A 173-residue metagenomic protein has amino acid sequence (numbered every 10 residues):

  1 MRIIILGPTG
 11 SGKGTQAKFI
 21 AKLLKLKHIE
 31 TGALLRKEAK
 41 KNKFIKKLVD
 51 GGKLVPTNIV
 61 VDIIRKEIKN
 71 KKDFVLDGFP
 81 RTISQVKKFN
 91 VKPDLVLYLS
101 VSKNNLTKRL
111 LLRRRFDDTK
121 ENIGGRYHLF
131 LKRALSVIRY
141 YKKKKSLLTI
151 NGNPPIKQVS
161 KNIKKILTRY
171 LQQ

Functional and structural regions predicted by a protein language model:
I5: Hydrophobic anchor at the beta1->P-loop junction of P-loop NTPases
P8: P-loop (Walker A) phosphate-binding loop of NTP-binding proteins
S11: ATP-binding Walker
G14: Walker A/P-loop
K27-V91: ATP-dependent small-molecule kinase phosphotransfer cores that center on conserved nucleotide phosphate-binding segments
K41-V49, K88, K92-L135: A glycine- and Lys/Arg-enriched "phosphate-lid" helix/loop adjacent to the NTP-binding pocket of small-molecule kinases
I59-V60, E67, D117-K161: Small-molecule kinase domains that catalyze NTP-dependent phosphoryl transfer to phosphate-bearing small molecules
